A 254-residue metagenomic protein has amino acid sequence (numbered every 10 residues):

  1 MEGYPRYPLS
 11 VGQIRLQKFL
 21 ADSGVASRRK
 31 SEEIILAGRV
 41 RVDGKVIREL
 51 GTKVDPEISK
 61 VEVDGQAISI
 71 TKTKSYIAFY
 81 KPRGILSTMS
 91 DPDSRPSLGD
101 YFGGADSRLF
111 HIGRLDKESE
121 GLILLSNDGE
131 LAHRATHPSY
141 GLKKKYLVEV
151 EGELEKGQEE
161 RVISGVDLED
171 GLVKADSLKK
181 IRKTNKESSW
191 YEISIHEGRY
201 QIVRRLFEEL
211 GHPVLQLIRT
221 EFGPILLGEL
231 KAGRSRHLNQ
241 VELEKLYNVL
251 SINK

Functional and structural regions predicted by a protein language model:
E2-K254: Basic, flexible Lys/Arg- and Gly-enriched helix-loop patches that mediate nucleic-acid binding at interfaces with rRNA
